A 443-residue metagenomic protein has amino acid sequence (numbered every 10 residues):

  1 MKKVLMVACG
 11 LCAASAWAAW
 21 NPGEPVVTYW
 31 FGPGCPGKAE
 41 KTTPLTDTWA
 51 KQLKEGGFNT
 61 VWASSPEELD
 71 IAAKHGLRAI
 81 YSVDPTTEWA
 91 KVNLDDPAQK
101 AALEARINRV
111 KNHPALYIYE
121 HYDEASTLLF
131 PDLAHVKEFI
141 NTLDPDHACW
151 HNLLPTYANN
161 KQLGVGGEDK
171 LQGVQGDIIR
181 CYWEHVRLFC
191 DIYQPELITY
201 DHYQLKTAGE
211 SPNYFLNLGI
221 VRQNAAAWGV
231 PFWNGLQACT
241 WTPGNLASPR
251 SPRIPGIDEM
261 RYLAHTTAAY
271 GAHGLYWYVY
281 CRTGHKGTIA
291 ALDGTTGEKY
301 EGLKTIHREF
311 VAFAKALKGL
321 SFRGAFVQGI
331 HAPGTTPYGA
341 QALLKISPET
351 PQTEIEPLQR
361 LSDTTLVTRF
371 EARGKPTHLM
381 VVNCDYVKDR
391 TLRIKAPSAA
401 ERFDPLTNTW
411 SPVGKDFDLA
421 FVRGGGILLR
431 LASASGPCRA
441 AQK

Functional and structural regions predicted by a protein language model:
M1-V4: Positively charged n-region of N-terminal signal peptides that target proteins for export
M6-V7, L128: Short amphipathic alpha-helical "recognition" segments used for binding
V7-G10, F189: Hydrophobic residues within membrane-embedded alpha helices
C9-A18: Hydrophobic h-region of N-terminal signal peptides that target proteins for export in Gram-negative bacteria
W17-A399, D404-C438, Q442-K443: Glycan-processing catalytic domains of CAZymes
